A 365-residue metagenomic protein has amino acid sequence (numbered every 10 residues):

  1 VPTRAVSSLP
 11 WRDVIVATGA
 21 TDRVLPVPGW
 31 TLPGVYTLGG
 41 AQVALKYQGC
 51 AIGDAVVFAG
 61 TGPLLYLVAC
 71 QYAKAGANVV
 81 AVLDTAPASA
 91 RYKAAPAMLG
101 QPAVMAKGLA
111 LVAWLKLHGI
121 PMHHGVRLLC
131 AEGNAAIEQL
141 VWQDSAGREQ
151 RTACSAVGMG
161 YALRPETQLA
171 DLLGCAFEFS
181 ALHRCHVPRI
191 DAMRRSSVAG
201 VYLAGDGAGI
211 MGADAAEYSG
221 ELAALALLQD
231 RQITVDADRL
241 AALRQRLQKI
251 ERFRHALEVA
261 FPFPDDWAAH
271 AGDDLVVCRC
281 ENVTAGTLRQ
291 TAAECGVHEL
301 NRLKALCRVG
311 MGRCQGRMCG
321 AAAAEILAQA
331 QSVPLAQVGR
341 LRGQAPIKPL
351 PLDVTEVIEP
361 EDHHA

Functional and structural regions predicted by a protein language model:
V1-C307, M311-R313, R317-I326, A330-A365: Residues forming the flavin
